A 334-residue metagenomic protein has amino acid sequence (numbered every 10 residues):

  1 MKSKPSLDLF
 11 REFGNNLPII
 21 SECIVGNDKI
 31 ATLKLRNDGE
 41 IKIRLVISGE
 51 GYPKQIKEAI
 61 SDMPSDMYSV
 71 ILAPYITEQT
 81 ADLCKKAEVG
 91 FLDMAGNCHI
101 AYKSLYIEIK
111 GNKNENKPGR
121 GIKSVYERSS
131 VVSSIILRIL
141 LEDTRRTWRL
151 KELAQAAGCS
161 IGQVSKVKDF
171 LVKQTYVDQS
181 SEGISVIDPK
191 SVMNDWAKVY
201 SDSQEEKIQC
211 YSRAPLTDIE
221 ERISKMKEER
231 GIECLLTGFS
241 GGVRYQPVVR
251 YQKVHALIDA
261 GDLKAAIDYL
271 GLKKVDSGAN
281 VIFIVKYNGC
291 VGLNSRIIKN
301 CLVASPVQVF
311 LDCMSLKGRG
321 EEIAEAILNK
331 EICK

Functional and structural regions predicted by a protein language model:
M1-K86: DNA-contacting interfaces and partner/effector-binding or oligomerization modules in DNA-centric proteins
Y75-Q79, F170, G261: Short, polar loop motifs at secondary-structure junctions
E88-I100: Charged, structured surface patches that assemble and position nucleic-acid processing machinery
F91, K264-K334: Hydrophobic alpha-helical interaction segments
A101-L105: Short, charged, surface-exposed secondary-structure boundary motifs
E108-L137: Short alpha-helical segments that sit at the start of domains
I136-A197: Loop-centered beta-sheet repeat module
S203-G289: Short gly/ser-rich loop at a beta-strand->alpha-helix junction or flexible surface loop bordering the NTP-binding
